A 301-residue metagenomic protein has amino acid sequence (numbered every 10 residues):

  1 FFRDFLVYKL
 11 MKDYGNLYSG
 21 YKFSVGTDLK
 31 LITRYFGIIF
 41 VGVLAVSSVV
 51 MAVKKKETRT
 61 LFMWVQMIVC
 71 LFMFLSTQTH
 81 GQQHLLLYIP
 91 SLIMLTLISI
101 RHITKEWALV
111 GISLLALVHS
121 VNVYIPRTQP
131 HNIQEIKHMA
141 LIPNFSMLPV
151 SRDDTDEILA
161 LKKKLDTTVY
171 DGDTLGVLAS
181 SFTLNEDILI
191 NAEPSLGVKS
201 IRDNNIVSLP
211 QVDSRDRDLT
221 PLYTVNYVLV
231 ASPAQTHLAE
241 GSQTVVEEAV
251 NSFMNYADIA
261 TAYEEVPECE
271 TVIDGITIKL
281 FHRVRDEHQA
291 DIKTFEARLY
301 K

Functional and structural regions predicted by a protein language model:
F1-R59, I68-Q78, N122: Transmembrane-lumen/periplasm boundary regions of multi-pass, lipid-linked membrane glycan transferases
I38-V43, L61-M63, L71, Q78-K105: Hydrophobic/aromatic-rich transmembrane helices and adjacent perimembrane loops
V46-V49, A160-K163, D187-P194, E248-F253: Short, well-ordered amphipathic alpha-helices
V50-R59, T96-L114: Membrane-interface junctions at the ends of membrane-embedded or membrane-associated helices
R59-L61, K163, D213-R217: A generic local structural motif
A116-F182: Membrane-embedded, lumen/periplasm-facing catalytic core of multi-pass transferases that use lipid-linked donors
D171-G172, G176-T224, A234-E248: Extracytoplasmic
Y223-K301: Aromatic/acidic, Gly/Pro-rich catalytic loop(s) in extracytoplasmic/lumenal soluble domains of multi-pass membrane
